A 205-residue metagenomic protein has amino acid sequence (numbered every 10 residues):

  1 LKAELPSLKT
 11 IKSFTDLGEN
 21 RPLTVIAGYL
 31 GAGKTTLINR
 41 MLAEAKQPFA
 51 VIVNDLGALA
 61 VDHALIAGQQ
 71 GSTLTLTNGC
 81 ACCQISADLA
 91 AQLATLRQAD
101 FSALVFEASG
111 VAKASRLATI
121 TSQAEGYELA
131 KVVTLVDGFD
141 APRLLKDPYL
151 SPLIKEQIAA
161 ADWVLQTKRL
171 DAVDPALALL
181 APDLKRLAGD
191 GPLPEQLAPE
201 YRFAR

Functional and structural regions predicted by a protein language model:
L5-I11: N-terminal pre-Walker A segment at the start of P-loop NTPase domains
S7, L23, T119, L129 (+2 more regions): Generic preference for hydrophobic/aromatic residues in regular secondary structure cores
F14-A27, A32-D147, P152: Nucleotide-state-sensitive switch-loop elements of NTP-binding domains
F14-T15, A159-R205: C-terminal accessory "lid"/substrate-recognition subdomains
V53, A103, I154, L177-L184: Short secondary-structure transition/capping segments
P152-A160: Membrane-proximal helix-turn-helix segments that form the acceptor-binding/catalytic region of lipid-linked
